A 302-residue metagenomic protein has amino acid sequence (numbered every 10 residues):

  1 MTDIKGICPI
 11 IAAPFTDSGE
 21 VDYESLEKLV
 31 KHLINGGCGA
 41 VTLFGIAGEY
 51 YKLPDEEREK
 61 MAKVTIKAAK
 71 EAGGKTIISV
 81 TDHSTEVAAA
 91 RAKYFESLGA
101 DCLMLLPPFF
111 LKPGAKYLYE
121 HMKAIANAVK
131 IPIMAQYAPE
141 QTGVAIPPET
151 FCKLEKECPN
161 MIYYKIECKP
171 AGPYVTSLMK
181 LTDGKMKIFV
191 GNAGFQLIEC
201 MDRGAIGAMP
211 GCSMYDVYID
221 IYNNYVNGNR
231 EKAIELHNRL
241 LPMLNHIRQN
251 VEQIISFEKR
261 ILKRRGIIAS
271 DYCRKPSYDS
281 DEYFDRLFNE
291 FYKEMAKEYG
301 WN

Functional and structural regions predicted by a protein language model:
T2-A145, L262, W301: Active-site beta->alpha loop and helix N-cap motifs at the rims of alpha/beta catalytic domains
K5, F44-A47, V190, I206 (+2 more regions): Short glycine-rich loop/turn motifs that provide flexible caps or phosphate-binding loops at active sites
C8-A12, H32, G36-C38, D202-A205 (+2 more regions): C-terminal alpha-helical cap/extension of soluble enzyme domains
L26, A62, A88, V175 (+3 more regions): A general structural signal for well-ordered alpha-helical segments in protein cores
N35, K67, E71, S97 (+7 more regions): Secondary-structure boundary motif
P139-V251: Catalytic alpha/beta core domains of metabolic enzymes, predominantly
